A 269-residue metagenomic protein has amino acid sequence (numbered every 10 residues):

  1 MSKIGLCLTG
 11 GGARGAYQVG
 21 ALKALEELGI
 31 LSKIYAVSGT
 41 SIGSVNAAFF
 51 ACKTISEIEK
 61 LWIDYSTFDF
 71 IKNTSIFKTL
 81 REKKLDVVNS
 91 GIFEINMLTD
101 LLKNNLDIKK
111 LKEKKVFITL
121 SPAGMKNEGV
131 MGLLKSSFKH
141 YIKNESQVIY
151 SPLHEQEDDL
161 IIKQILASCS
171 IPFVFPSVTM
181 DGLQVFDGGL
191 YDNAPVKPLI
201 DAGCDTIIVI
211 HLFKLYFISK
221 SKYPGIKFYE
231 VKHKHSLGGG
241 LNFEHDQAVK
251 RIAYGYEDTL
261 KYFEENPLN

Functional and structural regions predicted by a protein language model:
M1-T40, A48-N269: Patatin-like phospholipase
